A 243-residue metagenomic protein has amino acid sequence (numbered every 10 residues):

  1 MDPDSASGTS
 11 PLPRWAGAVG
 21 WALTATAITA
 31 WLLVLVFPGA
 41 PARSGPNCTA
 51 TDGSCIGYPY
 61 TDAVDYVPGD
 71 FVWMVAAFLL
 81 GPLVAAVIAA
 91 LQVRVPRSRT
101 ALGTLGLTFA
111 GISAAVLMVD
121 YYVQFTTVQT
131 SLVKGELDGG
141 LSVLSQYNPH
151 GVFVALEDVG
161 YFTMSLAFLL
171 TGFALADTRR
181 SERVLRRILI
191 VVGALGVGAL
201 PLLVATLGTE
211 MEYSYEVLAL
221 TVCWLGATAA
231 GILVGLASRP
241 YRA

Functional and structural regions predicted by a protein language model:
D2-A243: Hydrophobic, aromatic-enriched alpha-helical segments typical of multi-pass transmembrane helices
